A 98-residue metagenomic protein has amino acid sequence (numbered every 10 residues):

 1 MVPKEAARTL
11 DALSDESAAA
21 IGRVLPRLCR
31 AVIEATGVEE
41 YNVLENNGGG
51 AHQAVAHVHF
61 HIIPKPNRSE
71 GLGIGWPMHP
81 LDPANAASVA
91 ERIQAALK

Functional and structural regions predicted by a protein language model:
M1-K98: HIT superfamily nucleotide-processing domains
